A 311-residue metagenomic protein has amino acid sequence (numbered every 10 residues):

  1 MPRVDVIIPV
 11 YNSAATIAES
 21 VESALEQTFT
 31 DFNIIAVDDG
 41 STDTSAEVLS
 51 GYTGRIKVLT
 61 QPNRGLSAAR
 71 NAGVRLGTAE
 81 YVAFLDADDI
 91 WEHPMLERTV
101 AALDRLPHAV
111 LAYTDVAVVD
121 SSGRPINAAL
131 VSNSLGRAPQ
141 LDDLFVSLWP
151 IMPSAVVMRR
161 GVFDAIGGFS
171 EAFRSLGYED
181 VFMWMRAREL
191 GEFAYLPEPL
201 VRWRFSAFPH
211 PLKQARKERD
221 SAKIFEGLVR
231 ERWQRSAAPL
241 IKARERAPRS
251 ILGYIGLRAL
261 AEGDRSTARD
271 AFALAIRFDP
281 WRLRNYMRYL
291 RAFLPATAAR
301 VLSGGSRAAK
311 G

Functional and structural regions predicted by a protein language model:
M1-S23: N-proximal low-complexity "stem/linker" segments adjacent to membrane-targeting elements
R3, S41, A259-G311: Membrane-interface aromatic/basic loop that binds lipid-linked glycans or pyrophosphate carriers, typified by
T16, S23, T30, D38-E47 (+2 more regions): A conserved acidic beta->alpha catalytic loop
Q61-G77, R98, L141-D142: Glycine-rich, basic loop-to-helix element that forms the pyrophosphate-binding segment of sugar-nucleotide handling
R75, T114, L135-E218: Conserved nucleotide-sugar donor-binding catalytic segment
V82: Short aromatic/hydrophobic "clamp" motif used to bind/position activated sugar donors
P94-I126: Conserved donor NDP-sugar-binding/catalytic core segment of glycosyltransferases
G136-D143, P199-A207, L212-A238, A261-F278: Catalytic core of nucleotide-sugar-dependent glycosyltransferases
